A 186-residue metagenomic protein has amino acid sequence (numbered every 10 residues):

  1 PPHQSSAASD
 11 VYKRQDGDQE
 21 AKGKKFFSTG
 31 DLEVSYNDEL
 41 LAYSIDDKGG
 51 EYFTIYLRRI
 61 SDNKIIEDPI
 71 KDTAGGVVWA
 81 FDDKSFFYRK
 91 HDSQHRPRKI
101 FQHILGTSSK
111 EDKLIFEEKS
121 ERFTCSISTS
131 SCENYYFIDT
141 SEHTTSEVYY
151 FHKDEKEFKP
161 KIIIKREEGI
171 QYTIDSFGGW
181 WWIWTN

Functional and structural regions predicted by a protein language model:
P1-Y12: Single conserved hydrophobic/aromatic residue that forms the stacking wall/gate of nucleotide- or nucleobase-binding
K13, D18-K22, K64-P69, K113-E117 (+1 more regions): A short beta-strand motif characteristic of beta-propeller blades
Q19-F26, I45-T54, P69-D72, R89-K99 (+4 more regions): A flexible loop/linker signature enriched in serine peptidases of the S9 family
A21-S44, K71-R89, S120-D139, I162 (+1 more regions): Conserved beta-propeller blade repeats
R59-N63, I104-S108, H152-K156: Short loop/turn segments that connect beta-strands within beta-propeller blades
T107-S109, F158-K161, Y172-T173: A compositional/structural signature marking long, glycine- and acidic/polar-rich segments with frequent tryptophans
F137, S146-I164: Glycine/threonine-rich ATP-lid/beta-loop region of ATP-binding domains
